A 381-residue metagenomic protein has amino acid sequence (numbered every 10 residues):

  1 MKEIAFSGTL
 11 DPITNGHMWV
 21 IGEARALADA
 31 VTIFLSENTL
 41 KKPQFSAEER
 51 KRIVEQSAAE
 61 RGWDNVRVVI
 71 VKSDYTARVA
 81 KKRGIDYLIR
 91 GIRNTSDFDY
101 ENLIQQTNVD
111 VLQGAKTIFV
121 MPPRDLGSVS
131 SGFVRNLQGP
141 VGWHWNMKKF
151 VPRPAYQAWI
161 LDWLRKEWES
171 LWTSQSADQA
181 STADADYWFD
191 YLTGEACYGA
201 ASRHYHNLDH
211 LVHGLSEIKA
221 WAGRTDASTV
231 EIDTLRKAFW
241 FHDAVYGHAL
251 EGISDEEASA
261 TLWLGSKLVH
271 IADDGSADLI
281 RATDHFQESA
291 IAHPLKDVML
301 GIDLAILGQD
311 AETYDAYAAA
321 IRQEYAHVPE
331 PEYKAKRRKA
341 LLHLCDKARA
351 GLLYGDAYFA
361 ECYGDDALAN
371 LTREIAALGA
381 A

Functional and structural regions predicted by a protein language model:
M1-D162: Nucleotidyltransferase catalytic core that binds NTPs
H17, H206, H210, H242 (+2 more regions): Histidine-centered active-site/metal-ligand motif
K51, Q105, L211, G252-A260: Amphipathic alpha-helical segments in well-structured domains
R153-W172, Y205-H206, S216-D233, F241 (+1 more regions): Divalent metal-dependent phosphate-bond-processing catalytic cores, especially two-metal-ion Mg2+/Mn2+ enzymes that act
L164-D190: Hydrophobic, proline/glycine-rich low-complexity stretches
A183-E217, A244-G247, Y354-G355, F359: Active-site flanking loop/helix segments enriched in acidic
G214, I232-H248, S259, A277-D284: His-Asp-centered metal-binding catalytic motifs of divalent-metal-dependent phosphohydrolases/nucleases
E256-A290: Histidine- and acidic-residue-rich, metal-dependent catalytic cores
